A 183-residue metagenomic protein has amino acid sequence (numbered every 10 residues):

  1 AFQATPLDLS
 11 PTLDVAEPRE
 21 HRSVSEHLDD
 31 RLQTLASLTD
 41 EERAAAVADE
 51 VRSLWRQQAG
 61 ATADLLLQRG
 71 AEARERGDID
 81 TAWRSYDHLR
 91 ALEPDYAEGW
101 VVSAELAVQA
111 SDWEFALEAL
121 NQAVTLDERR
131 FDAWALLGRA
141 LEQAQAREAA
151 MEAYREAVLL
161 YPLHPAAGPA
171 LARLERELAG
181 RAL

Functional and structural regions predicted by a protein language model:
A1-D64: N-terminal leader/linker segments that initiate helical-solenoid repeat arrays
T34-S37, E72, L106, A140 (+1 more regions): Residue-level signature for tetratricopeptide repeat
D40, L54-A63, E118, R147-E152 (+1 more regions): Alpha-helical linker/edge segments of TPR/alpha-solenoid repeat scaffolds and analogous pre-/post-domain helices
E41-A44, I79, W113, R147: TPR-repeat structural position
A46, S53, E152, E156-L183: Terminal, low-structured helical/coil segments at or just beyond the last alpha-helical repeat
G60-A133: Alpha-helical adaptor scaffolds
E75, Q109, Q143-A144, R176-G180: Register position in tetratricopeptide repeats
